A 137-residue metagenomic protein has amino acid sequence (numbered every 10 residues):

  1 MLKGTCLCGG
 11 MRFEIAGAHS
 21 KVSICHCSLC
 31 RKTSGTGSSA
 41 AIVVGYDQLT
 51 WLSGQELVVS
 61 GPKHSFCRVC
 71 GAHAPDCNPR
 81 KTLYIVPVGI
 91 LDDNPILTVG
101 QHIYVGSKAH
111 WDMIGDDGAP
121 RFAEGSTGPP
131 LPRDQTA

Functional and structural regions predicted by a protein language model:
M1-A137: A short Gly-Trp-Pro
